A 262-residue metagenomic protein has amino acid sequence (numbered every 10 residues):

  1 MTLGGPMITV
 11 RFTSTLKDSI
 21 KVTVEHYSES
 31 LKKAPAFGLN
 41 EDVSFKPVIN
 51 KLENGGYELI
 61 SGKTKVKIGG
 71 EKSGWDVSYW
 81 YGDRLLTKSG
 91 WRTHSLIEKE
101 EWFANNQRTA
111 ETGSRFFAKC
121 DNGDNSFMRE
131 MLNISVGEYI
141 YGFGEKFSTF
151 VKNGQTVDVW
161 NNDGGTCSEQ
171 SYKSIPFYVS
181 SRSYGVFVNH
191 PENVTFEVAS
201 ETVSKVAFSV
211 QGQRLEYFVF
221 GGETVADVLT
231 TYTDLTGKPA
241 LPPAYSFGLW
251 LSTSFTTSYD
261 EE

Functional and structural regions predicted by a protein language model:
M1, V24-Y27, N153-T156: Generic short beta-strand segments
M1-L3, C167-S168: Short consensus segments that form the blades of beta-propeller domains, in both extracellular/periplasmic
G4-Y57, E98: A low-complexity, Ser/Thr/Gly/Pro-enriched, surface-exposed linker/loop concept that marks segments flanking
N50-A244, S252-S254: Catalytic and substrate-binding clefts that recognize carbohydrates or anionic sugar/phosphate headgroups
S258-E262: Short, acidic/polar
